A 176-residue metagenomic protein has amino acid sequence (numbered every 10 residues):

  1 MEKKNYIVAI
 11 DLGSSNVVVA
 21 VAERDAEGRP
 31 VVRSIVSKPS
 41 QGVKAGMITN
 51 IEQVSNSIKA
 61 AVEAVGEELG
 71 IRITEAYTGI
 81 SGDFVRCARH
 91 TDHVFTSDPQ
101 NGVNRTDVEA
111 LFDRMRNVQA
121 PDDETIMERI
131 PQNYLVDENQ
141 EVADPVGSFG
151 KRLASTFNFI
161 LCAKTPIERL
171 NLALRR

Functional and structural regions predicted by a protein language model:
M1-N16, A20-R176: Nucleotide/phosphate-binding catalytic cleft detector across ATP-hydrolyzing and phosphate-transferring enzymes
